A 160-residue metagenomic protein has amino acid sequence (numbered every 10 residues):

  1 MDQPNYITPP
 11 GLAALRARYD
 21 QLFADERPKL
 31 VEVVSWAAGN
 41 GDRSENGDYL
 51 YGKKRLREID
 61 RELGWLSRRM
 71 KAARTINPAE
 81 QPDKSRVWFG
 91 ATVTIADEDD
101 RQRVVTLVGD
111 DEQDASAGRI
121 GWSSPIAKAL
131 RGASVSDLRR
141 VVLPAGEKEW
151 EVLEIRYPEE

Functional and structural regions predicted by a protein language model:
M1-E58: N-terminal cationic and glycine-rich segments that engage phosphates or anionic surfaces
Q3, G39, A72, D83 (+1 more regions): Glycine-rich, flexible loop/turn motifs
P10, A14-A17, D25, S44 (+8 more regions): Charged, alpha-helix-enriched surfaces in structured cytosolic catalytic cores of large nucleotide-utilizing machines
R18, L22-D25, V33, A37 (+4 more regions): Conserved, well-folded catalytic cores of nucleic-acid-processing and energy-transducing macromolecular machines
V31, A37, G47, Y51-K53 (+5 more regions): Small-side-chain structural scaffolding
G47-Q81, S85: Internal alpha/beta loop-helix hairpins
I76-P158: Non-DNA-binding regulatory cores of transcription-related proteins, predominantly C-terminal effector-binding
